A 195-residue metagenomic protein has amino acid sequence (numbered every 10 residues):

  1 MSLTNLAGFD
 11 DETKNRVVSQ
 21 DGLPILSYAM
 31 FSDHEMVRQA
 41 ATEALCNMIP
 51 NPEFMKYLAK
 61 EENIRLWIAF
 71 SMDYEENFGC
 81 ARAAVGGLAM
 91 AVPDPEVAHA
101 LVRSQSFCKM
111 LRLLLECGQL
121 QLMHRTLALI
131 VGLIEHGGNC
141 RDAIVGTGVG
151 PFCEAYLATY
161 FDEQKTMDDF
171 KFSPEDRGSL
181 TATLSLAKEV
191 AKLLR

Functional and structural regions predicted by a protein language model:
M1-G8, S19, F31-P50, D73-P93 (+4 more regions): Alpha-helical solenoid repeats of the armadillo/HEAT superfamily in eukaryotic scaffolding/adaptor proteins
N15, S19, P24, Y28 (+2 more regions): Tandem repeat domain/solenoid detector
V18-P24, A59-R65, R103-C108, V145-G150: Core helices of alpha-solenoid repeat scaffolds
I25-S27, L66-S71, K109-R112, F152-L157: Buried hydrophobic core positions in alpha-solenoid tandem helical repeats
E53: C2H2 zinc-finger recognition helix
E61, W67-F70, N77-G79: Long amphipathic alpha-helical scaffold regions
